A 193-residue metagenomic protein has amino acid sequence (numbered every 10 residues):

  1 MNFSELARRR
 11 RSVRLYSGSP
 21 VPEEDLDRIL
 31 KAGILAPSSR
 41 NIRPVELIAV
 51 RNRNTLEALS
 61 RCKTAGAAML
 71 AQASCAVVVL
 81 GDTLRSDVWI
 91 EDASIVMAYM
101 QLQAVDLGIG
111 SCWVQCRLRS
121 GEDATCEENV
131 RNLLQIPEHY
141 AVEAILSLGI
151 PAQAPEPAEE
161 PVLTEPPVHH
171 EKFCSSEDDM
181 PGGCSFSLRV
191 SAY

Functional and structural regions predicted by a protein language model:
M1-Y193: Acidic, surface-exposed loops and disordered segments
